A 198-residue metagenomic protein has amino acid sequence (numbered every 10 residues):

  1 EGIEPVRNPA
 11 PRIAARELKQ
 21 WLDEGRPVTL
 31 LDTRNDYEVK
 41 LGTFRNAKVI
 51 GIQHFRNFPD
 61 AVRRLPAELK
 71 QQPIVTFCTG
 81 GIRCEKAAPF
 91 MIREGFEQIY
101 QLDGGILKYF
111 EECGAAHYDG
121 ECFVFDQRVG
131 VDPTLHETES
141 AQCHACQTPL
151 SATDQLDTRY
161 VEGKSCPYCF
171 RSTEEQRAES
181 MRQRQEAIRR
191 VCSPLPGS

Functional and structural regions predicted by a protein language model:
E1-P11, N35-I74, I82-S198: Rhodanese-like catalytic fold shared by cysteine-dependent sulfurtransferases and DSP/PTP-type phosphatases
E1-P27: Internal, non-catalytic "lid/hinge" segments that mediate substrate recognition, gating, inter-domain movement
